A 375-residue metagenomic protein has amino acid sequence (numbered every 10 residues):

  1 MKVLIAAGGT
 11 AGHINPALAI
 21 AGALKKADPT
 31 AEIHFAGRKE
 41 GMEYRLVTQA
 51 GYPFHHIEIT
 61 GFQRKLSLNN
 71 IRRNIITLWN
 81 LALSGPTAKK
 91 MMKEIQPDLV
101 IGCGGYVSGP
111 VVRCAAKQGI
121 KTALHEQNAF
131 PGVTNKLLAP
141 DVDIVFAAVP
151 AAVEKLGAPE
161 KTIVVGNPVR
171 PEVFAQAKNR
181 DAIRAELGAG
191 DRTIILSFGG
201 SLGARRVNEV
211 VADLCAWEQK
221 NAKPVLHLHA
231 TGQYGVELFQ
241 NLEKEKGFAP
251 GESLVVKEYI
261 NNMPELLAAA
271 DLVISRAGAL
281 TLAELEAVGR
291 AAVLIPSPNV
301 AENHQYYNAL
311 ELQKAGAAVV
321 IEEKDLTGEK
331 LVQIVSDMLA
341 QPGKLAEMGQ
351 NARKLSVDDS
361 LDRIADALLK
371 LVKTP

Functional and structural regions predicted by a protein language model:
V3-T10, T30-L83, V165, Q233-G235 (+1 more regions): Conserved nucleotide-sugar phosphate-binding/catalytic loop shared by glycosyltransferases and other
I5, H34, M42, P53 (+1 more regions): Active-site-proximal region of nucleotide-activated glycan assembly enzymes, centered on histidine/acidic-rich loops
L46, K65, K178-D181, A185 (+4 more regions): Donor-nucleotide binding loops and adjacent catalytic segments primarily of GT-B fold Leloir glycosyltransferases
T87-V100, V107-A123, K136, P140-D141: Glycosyltransferases and closely related glycan-assembly transferases that use nucleotide-activated donors
P97-L99, P264, A268-A283, R290-A291: Acidic donor-binding loop of glycosyltransferase active sites
Q118, A268-A270, E286-P296, A315: Conserved donor-binding/catalytic loop of nucleotide-activated donor transferases
K344-D358: A short, well-ordered alpha-helix in the C-terminal region of glycosyltransferases
D358-P375: C-terminal alpha-helical cap of glycosyltransferases
